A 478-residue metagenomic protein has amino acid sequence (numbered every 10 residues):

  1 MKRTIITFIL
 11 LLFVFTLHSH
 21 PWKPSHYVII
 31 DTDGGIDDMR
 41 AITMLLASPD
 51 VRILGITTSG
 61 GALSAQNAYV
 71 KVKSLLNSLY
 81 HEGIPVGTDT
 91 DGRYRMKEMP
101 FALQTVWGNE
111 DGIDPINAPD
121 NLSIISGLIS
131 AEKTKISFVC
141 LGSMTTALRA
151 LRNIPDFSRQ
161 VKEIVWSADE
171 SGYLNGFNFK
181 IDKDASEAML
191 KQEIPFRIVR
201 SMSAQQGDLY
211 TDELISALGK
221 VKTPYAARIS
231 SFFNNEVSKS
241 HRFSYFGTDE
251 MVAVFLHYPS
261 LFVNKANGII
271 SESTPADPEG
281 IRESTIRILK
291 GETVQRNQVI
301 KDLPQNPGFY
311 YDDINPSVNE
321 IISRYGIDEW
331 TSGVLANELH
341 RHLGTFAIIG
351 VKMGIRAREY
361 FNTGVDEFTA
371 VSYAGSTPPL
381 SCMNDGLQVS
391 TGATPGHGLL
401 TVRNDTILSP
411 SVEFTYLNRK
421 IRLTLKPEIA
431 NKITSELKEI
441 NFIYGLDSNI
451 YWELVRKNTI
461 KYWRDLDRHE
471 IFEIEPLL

Functional and structural regions predicted by a protein language model:
K2-F8: Sec-dependent signal peptide recognition, specifically the positively charged N-region followed immediately by
I9-H18: Hydrophobic h-region of N-terminal signal peptides that target proteins for export in Gram-negative bacteria
V14-F15, L45, P49, R358: Hydrophobic alpha-helical membrane context
H20-N306, T394-P395, L477: N-terminal acidic, glycine/proline-rich low-complexity segments
D33, S59-L63, E320, H340-T345: A short N-terminal beta->alpha junction/helix N-cap motif
Y245-V254, H342-K352: Active-site nucleophilic cysteine motif
T293-L343, I349-L478: Non-transmembrane, aqueous-exposed alpha-helical and coiled segments at domain scale
